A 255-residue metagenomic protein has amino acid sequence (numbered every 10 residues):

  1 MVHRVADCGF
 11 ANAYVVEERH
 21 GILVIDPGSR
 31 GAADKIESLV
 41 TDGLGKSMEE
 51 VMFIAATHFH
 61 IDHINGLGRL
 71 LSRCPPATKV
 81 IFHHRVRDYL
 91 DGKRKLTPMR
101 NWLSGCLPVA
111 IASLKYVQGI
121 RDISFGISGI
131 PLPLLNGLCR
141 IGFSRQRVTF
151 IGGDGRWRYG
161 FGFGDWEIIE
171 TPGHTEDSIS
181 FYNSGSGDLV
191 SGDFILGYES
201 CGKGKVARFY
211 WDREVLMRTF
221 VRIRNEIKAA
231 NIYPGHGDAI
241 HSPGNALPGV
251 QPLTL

Functional and structural regions predicted by a protein language model:
M1-L44, S180-G197: Conserved beta-strand hairpin/beta-sheet module of binuclear metal-dependent hydrolase folds, prominently
V16, R156-F163: Short acidic-hydrophobic surface loop/beta-edge motif
L23-I25, A55, V80, D188-V190 (+1 more regions): Residue-level marker for buried hydrophobic side chains located in beta-strands that build the well-ordered beta-sheet
G28-G31, C139-S144, G160-G249: Metallo-beta-lactamase
G31-A32, D42-T149: Active-site HxH/HxHxD metal-binding segment of metal-dependent hydrolases
K35-I36, G66, N245-A246: Residues at alpha-helix caps and immediate loop-helix transition turns in enzyme cores, especially N- and C-cap
L39, G66, L70, L216-T219 (+1 more regions): A general structural detector for well-ordered alpha-helical segments in enzyme core domains, enriched
V148-W157: Short acidic-hydrophobic, aromatic-tinged amphipathic segments that line or gate anion-handling sites
